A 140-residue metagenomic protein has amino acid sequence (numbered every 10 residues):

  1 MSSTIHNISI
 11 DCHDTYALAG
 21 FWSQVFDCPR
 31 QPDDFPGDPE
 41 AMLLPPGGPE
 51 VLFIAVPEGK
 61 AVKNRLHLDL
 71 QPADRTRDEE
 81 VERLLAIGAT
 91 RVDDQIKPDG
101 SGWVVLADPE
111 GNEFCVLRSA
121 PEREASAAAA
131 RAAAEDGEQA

Functional and structural regions predicted by a protein language model:
S2-I10, Q31-P32, M42-L44, G48-I54 (+1 more regions): Vicinal oxygen chelate
I5-H13, L43, G59-R83, G102-A107: Vicinal oxygen chelate
T15-P29, L84-A86: Amphipathic alpha-helical segments
L18-G20, K63, D78-E80, F114-V116 (+2 more regions): Short acidic, gly/pro-rich beta-turn/loop elements at beta-sheet edges and active-site/ligand-binding grooves
D27, A73, V116: Residue-level marker of positions within ordered structural domains that often coincide with functionally constrained
F35: Acyl-donor (CoA/ACP) binding surface of acyl/acetyltransferases
D38, R75-E79, D136-A140: Flexible, substrate/cofactor-facing loop regions flanked by secondary structure within enzyme catalytic domains
